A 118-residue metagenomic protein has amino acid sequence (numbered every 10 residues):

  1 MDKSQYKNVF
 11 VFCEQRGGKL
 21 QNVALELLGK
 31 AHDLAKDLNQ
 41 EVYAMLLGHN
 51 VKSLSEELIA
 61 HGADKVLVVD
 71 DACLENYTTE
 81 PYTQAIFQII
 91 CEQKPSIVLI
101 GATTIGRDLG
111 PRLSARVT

Functional and structural regions predicted by a protein language model:
M1-V117: N-terminal glycine-rich FAD/FM-binding segment characteristic of electron-transfer flavoproteins
